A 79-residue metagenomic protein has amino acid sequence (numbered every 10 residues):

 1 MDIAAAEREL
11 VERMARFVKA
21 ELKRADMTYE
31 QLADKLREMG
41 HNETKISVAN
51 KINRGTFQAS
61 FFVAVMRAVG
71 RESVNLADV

Functional and structural regions predicted by a protein language model:
M1-T28, V74: A short, Lys/Arg-rich alpha-helix, primarily the initiator
L32-L36: Short alpha-helical "recognition helix" segments of helix-turn-helix
E38-T56: Recognition helix of helix-turn-helix/homeodomain-like DNA-binding domains that insert into the DNA major groove
F57-N75: DNA major-groove recognition helix of helix-turn-helix/homeodomain DNA-binding modules
A77-V79: Short, Lys/Arg-rich amphipathic alpha-helical interaction segments that bind nucleic acids or acidic protein surfaces
